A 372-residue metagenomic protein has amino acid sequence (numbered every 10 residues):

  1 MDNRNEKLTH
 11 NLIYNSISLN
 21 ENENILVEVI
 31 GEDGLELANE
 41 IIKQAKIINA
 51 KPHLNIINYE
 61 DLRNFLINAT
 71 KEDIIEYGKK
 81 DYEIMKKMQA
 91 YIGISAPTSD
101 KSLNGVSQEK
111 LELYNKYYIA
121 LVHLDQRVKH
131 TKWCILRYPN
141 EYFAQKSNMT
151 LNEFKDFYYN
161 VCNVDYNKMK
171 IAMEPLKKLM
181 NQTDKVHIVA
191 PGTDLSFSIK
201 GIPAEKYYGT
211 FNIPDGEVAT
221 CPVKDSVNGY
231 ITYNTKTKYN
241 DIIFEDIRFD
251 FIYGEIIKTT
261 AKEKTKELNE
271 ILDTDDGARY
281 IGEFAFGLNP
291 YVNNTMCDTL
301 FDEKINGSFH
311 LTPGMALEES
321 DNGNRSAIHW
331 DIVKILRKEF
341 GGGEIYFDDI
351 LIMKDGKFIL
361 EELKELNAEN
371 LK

Functional and structural regions predicted by a protein language model:
M1-N228, L366-L371: Active-site bordering "gate/hinge" segments that shape substrate access to catalytic or cofactor-binding pockets
H10, L179-N181, K224, N240-I243 (+3 more regions): Short solvent-exposed loop/turn micro-motifs enriched in small/polar/acidic residues
E32-D33, P97-S99, N140, I202 (+7 more regions): Short, glycine-/Ser/Thr-/acidic-enriched flexible segments
I188, D250, I345: Short aromatic-centered micro-motifs
D225-E270: Long, well-ordered mid-to-C-terminal structural blocks that present hydrophobic/aromatic surfaces
N228, F244-D246, Y253, R279-E283 (+2 more regions): Active-site lining segments that contact anionic ligands and/or coordinate catalytic metals
K258-R325: Dual-mode signal for accessory low-complexity, basic/Gly-rich regions
M296-L371: Internal helix-turn-beta structural module
